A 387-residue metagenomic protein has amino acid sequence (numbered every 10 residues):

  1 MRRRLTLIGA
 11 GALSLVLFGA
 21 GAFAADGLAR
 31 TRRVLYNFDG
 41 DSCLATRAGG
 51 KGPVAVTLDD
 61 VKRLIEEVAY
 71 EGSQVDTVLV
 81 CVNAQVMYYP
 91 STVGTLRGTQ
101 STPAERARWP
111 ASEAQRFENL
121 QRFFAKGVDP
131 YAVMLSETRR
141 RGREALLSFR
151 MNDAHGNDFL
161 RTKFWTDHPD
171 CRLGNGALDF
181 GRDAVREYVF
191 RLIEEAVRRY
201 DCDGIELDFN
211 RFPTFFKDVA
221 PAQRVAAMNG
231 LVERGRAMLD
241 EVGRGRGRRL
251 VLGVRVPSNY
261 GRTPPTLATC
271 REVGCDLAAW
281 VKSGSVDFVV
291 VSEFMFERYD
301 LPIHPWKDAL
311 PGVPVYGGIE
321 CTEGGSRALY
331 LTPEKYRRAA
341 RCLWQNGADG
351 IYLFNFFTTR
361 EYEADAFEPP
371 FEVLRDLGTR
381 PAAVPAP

Functional and structural regions predicted by a protein language model:
R2, T6-V80, A84, A386-P387: Mature N-terminal, pre-catalytic/accessory segment of carbohydrate-active enzymes
L28-T57, P103-S136, R140, A145-R199 (+2 more regions): Active-site-adjacent "subsite" loops/lids of carbohydrate-active enzymes
N37, L135, R139-N157, E206 (+3 more regions): Aromatic-lined carbohydrate-recognition surfaces of secreted/lumenal glycan-active proteins
L44, D59, N83-Y88, F124 (+5 more regions): Acidic-and-aromatic substrate-binding clefts and catalytic sites of carbohydrate-active enzymes
D59-Y88, R199-G204, S285-V291, L343-G350: Catalytic domains of carbohydrate-active enzymes, especially glycoside hydrolases
V75-F124, T214-K217, F288-E293, H304-P305: Aromatic-lined carbohydrate-binding/catalytic grooves of carbohydrate-active enzymes
R224-L231, L250-R298, R327-A340: Extracellular glycoside hydrolase catalytic/binding regions
G324, R341, D349-P387: Aromatic- and carboxylate-lined catalytic core of secreted/periplasmic carbohydrate-active enzymes
